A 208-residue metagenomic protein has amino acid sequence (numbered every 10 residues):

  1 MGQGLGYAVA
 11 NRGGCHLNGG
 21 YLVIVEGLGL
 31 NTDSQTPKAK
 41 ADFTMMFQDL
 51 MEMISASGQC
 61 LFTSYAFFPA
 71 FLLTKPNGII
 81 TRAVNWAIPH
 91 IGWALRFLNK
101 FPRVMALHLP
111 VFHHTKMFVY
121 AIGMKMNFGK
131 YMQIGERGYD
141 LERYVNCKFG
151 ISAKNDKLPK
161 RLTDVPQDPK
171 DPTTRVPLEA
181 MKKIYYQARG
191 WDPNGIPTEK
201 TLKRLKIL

Functional and structural regions predicted by a protein language model:
M1-L208: Extended C-terminal regions of large enzymes
